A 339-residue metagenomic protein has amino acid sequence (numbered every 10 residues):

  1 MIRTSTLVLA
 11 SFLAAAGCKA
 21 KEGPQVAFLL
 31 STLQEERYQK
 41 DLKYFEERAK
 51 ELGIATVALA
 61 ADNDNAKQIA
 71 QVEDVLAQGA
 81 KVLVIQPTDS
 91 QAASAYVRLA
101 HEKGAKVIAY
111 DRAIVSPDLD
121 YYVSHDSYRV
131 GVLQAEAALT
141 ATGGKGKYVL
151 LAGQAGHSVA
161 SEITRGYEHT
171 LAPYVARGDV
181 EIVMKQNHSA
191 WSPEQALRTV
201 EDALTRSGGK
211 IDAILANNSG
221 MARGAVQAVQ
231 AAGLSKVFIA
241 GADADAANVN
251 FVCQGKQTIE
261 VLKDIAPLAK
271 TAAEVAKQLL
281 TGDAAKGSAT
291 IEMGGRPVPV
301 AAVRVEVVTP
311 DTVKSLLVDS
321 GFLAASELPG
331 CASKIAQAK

Functional and structural regions predicted by a protein language model:
M1-T6: Bacterial N-terminal signal peptides that target proteins for export
A10-G17: Hydrophobic h-region of N-terminal signal peptides that target proteins for export in Gram-negative bacteria
C18-K339: A residue-level marker of the well-folded mature domains of exported/periplasmic proteins
